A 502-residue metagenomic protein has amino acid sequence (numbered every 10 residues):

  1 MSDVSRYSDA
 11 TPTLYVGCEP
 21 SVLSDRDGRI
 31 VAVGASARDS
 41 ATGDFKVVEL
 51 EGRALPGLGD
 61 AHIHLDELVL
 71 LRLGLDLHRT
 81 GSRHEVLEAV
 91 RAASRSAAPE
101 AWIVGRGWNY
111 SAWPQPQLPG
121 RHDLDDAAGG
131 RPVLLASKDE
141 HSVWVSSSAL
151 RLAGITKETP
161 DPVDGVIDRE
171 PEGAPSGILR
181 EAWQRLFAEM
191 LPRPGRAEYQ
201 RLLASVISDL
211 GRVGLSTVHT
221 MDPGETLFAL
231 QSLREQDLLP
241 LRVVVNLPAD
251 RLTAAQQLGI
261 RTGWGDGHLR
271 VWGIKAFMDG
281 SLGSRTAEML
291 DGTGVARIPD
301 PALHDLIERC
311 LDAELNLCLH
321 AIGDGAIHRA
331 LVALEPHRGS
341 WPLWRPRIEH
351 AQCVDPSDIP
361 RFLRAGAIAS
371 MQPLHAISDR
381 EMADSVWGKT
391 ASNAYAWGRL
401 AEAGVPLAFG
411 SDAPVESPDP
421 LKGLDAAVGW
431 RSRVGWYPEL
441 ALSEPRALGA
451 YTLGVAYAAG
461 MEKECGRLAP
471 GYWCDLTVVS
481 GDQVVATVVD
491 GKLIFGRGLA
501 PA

Functional and structural regions predicted by a protein language model:
M1-D39, L87, R91-S96, Q200-R212 (+4 more regions): Active-site microenvironment of metallo-dependent hydrolases
D3-Q256, A276-R309, A313-A326, R345 (+1 more regions): Divalent metal-binding segments
A61, A365, C474: An anion/phosphate-binding loop that grips the pyrophosphate of nucleotide cofactors and donors
H64, H268-T286, A367-A376: Non-cysteine beta-strand/loop elements that form the S-adenosyl-L-methionine
V104, L134, T217-H219, V244 (+8 more regions): Structured core elements
F228-R234, A255-I260, I327-G339, R361: Distinct, well-ordered alpha-helical segments
T262-W264, S340, R364-G366: Structural alpha-helical segments in enzyme catalytic/regulatory domains
R309-C318, G325-P346, H350-A351, P356-P360 (+1 more regions): His/Asp/Glu-enriched, well-ordered alpha-helical/loop segment that forms or immediately abuts the divalent-metal
